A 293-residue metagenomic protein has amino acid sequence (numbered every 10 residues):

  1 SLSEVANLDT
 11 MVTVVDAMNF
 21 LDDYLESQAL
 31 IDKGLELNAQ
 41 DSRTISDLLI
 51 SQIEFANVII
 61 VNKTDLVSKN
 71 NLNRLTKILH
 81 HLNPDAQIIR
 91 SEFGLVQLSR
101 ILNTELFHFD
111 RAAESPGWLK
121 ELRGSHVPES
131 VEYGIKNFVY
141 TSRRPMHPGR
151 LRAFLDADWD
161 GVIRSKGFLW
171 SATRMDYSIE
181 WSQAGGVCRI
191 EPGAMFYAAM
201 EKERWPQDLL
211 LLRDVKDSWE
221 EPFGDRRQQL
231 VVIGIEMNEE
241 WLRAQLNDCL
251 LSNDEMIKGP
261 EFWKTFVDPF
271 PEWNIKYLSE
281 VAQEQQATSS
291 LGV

Functional and structural regions predicted by a protein language model:
S1-A17, D22, Q28-D32: Conserved P-loop NTPase nucleotide-binding/switch module
D16, F93, I235: Cofactor-binding loop segments of dinucleotide-utilizing enzymes, especially the Rossmann-like FAD- and NAD(P)+-binding
F20-D22, E26-Q229, E239, C249 (+1 more regions): C-terminal accessory "lid"/substrate-recognition subdomains
L242-A244: Edge beta-strands of jelly-roll/beta-sandwich modules across compartments, strongly enriched in secreted/luminal
